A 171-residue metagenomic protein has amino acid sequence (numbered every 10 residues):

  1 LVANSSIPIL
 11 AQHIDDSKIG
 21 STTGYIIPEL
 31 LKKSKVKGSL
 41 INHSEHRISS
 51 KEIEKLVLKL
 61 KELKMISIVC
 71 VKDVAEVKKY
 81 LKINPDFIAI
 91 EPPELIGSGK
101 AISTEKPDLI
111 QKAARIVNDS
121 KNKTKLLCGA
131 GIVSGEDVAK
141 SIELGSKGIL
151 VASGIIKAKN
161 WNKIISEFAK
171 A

Functional and structural regions predicted by a protein language model:
L1, I26, K72-N84, L127-I149: Catalytic cores of alpha/beta
L1-A11, D15-I26, S67, A75-P85 (+2 more regions): Conserved N-terminal beta1-alpha1 strand-loop-helix module at the mouth
A3-L10, K32-S39, E62, I83-A89 (+1 more regions): Glycine-enriched alpha-helix->loop->beta-strand junction motifs that scaffold or abut catalytic
S5-L60: Glycine/small-residue-rich loop that forms an oxyanion/phosphate-binding "nest" at active or ligand-binding sites
I9-Q12, S39-I41, S67-V69, I88-I90 (+2 more regions): Hydrophobic faces of well-ordered beta-strands that scaffold small-molecule active sites in alpha/beta enzyme cores
K37-S49, I88-K100, I142-I165: Glycine-rich phosphate-binding active-site loops on the catalytic face of alpha/beta enzymes
E54-E62, I102-I110, I142, G154-A171: C-terminal helical cap(s) of enzyme catalytic domains, especially alpha/beta-barrels
K59-N122, L127: Active-site rim beta-loop-alpha module in soluble metabolic enzymes
